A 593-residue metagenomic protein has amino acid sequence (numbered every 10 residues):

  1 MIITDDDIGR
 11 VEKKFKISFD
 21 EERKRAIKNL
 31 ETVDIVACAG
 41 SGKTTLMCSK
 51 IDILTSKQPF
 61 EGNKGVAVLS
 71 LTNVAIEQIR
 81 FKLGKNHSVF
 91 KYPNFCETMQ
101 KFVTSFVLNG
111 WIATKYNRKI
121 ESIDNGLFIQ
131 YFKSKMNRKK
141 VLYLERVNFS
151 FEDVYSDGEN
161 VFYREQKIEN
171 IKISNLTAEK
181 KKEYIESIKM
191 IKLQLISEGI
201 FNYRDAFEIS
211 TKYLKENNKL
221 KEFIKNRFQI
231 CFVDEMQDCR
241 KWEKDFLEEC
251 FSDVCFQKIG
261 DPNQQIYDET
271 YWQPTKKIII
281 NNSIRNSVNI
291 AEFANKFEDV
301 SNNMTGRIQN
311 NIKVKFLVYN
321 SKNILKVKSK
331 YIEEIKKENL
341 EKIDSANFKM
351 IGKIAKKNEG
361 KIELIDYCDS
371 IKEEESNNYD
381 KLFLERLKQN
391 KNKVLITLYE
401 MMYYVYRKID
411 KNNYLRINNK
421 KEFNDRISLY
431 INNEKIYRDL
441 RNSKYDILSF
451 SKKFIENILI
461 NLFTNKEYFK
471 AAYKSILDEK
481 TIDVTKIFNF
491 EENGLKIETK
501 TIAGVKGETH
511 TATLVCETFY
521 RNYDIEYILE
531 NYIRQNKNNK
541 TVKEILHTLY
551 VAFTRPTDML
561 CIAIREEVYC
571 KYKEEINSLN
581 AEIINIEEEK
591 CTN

Functional and structural regions predicted by a protein language model:
M1-N593: The feature marks helicase ATPase cores and/or their adjacent C-terminal helical subdomains in SF1/SF2/AAA+ helicases
